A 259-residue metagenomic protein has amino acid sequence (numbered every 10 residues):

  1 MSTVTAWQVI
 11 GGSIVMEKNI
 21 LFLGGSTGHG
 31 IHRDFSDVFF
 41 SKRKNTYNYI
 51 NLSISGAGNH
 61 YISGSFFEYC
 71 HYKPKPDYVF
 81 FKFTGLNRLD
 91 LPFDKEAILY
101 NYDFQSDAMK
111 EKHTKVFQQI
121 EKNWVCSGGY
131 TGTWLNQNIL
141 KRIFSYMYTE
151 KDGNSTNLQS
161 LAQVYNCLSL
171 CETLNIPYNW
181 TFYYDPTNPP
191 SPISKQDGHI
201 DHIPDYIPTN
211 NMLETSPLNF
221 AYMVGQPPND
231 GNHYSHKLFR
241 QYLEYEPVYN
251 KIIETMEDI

Functional and structural regions predicted by a protein language model:
A6-V15: Short, Lys/Arg-enriched N-terminal segments with co-localized hydrophobic residues within the first ~10-30 amino acids
M16-Y72, S235-L238, Y242-L243, V248: Serine-esterase "nucleophile elbow" of acetyl-processing enzymes
F67-I259: Alpha-helical cap/lid subdomain in secreted, periplasmic, or secretory-pathway luminal O-acyl-processing enzymes
